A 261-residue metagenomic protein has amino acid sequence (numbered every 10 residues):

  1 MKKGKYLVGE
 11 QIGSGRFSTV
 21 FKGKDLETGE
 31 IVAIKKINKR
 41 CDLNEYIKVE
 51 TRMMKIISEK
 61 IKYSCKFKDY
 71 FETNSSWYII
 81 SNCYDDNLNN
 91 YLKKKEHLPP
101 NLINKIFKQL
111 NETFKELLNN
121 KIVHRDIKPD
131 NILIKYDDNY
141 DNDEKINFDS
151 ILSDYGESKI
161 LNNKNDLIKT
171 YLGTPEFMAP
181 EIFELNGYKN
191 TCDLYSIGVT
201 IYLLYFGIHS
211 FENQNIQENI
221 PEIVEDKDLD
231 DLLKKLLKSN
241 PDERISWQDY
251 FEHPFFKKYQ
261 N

Functional and structural regions predicted by a protein language model:
E59-D69: Conserved HxN/HPN-centered segment at the entrance to the catalytic loop of eukaryotic protein kinase-like domains
N74-N87: Conserved short submotifs of the Hanks-type protein kinase catalytic core that shape the nucleotide-binding pocket
I106-F107: Activation segment signature within eukaryotic-like protein kinase domains
L118-Y136: Catalytic-loop of the protein kinase fold
I168-E181: Conserved activation segment of eukaryotic-like protein kinases, specifically the C-terminal portion of the activation
E181-T191: Conserved end of the kinase activation segment
